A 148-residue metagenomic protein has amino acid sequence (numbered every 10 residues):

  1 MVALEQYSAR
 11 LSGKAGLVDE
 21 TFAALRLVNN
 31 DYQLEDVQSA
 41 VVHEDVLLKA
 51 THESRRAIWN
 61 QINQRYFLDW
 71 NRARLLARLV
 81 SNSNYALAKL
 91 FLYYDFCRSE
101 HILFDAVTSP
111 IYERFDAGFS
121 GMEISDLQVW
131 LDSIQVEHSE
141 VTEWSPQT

Functional and structural regions predicted by a protein language model:
M1-Y94: Eukaryotic partner-binding/assembly regions in large regulatory complexes
E35, T51-R55, E100, F104 (+2 more regions): Alpha-helix N-cap/helix-initiation sites
K49-T51, D132-T148: Short, positively charged loop/turn segments that connect secondary-structure elements
R65-L68, S109, E113, S133-E137: Amphipathic alpha-helical interaction surfaces
L90-S120: Positively charged, polyanion-binding regions of nucleic-acid-associated proteins
L127-Q128: A short acidic, leucine-rich amphipathic alpha-helix
